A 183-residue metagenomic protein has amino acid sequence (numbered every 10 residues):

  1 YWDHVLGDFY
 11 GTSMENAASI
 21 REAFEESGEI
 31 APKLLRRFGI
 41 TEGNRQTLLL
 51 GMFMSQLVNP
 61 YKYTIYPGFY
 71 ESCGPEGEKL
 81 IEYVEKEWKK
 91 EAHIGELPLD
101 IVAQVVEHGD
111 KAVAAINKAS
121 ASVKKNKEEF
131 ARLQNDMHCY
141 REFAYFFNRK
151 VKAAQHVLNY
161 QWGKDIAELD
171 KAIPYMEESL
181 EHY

Functional and structural regions predicted by a protein language model:
Y1-Y183: C-terminal non-catalytic alpha-helical accessory regions
